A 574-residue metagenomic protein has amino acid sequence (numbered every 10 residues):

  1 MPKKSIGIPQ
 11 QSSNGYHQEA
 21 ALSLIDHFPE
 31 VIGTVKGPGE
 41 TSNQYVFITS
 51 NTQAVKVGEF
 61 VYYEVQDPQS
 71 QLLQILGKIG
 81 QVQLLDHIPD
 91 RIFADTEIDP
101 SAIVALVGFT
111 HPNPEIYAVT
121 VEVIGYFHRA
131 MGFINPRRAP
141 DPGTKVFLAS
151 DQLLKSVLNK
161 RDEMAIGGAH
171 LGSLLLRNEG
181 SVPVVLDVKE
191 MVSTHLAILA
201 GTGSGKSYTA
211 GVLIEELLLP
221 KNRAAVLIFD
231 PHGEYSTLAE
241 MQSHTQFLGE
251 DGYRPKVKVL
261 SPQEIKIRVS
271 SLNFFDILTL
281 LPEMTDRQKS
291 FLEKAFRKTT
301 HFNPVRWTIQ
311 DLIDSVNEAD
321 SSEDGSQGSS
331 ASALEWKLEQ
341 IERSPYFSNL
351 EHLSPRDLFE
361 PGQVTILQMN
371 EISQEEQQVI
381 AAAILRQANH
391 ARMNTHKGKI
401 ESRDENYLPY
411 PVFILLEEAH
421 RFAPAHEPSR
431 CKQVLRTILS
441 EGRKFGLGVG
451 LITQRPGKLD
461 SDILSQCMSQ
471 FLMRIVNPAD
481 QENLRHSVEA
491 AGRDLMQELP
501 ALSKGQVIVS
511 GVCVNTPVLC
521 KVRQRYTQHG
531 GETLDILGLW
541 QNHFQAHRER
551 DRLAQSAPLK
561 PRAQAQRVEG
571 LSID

Functional and structural regions predicted by a protein language model:
M1-A200, T209-L213, P220, Y407-L408 (+2 more regions): Basic- and hydrophobic-enriched, low-structure N-terminal and domain-boundary segments that flank ATP-binding catalytic
T52, Q83-L85, G125-H128, H232-S236 (+7 more regions): Conserved nucleotide-binding/hydrolysis micro-motifs of P-loop NTPases
I166-L260, S461, V509, G531 (+3 more regions): Glycine-rich phosphate-binding loop of nucleotide-binding enzymes
E216-P220, A388-M393, V434-G450, A490-G492: Substrate-engagement module of ASCE P-loop NTPases
R223-L227, P361-V364, P409-F413, F445-G450: Loop/turn-to-beta-strand initiation segments
G233-H244, P262-T437, V507, G511: P-loop NTPase motor domains
V379, G505-D574: Conserved P-loop NTPase motor module
L439-R443, G448-K521: Conserved ATP-driven motor cores of ASCE-family P-loop NTPases powering translocation/secretion/packaging/pilus
